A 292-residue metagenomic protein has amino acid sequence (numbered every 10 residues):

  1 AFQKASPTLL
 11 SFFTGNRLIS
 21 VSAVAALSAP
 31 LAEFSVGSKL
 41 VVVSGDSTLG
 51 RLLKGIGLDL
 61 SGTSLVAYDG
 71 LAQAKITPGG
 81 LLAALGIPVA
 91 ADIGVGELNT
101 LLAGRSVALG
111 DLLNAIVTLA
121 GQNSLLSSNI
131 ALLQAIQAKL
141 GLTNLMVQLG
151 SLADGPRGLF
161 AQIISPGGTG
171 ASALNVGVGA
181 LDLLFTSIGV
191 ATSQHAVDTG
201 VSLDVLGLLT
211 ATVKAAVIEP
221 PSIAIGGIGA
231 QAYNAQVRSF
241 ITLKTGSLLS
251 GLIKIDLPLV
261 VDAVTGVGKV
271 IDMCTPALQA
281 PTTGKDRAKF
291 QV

Functional and structural regions predicted by a protein language model:
A1-G55, L206-T210, A216-P221, I225-V292: Short, conserved structural patches
A5, S44, Q73, A108 (+2 more regions): Non-membrane alpha-helical secondary structure
P7, F34, L85, A91 (+7 more regions): Residue-level marker of intrinsically disordered, low-complexity segments enriched for small/polar residues
S28-A120: Charged, amphipathic alpha-helical linkers/stalks
L119-V260, V264: Charged, long alpha-helical assembly modules
